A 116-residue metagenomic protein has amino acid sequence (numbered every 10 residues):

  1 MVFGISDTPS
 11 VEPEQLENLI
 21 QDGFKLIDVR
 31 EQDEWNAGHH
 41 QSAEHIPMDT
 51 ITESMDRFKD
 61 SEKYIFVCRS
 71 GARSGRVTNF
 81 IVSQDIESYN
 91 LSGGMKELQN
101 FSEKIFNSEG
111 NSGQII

Functional and structural regions predicted by a protein language model:
M1-K25, Q32-K63, A72-I116: Rhodanese-like catalytic fold shared by cysteine-dependent sulfurtransferases and DSP/PTP-type phosphatases
V67: Short, surface-exposed ligand- or partner-binding patches at beta-edge/loop junctions that are enriched in aromatics
